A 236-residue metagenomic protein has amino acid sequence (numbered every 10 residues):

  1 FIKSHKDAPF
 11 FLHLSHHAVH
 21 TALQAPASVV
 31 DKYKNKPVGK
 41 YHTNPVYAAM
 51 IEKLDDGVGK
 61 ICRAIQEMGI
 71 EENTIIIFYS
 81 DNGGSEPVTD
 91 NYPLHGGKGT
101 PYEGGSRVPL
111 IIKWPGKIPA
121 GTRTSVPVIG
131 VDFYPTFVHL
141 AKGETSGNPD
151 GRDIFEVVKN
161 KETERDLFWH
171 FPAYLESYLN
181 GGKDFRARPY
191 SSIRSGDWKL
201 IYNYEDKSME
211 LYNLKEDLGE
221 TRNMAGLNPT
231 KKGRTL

Functional and structural regions predicted by a protein language model:
F1-V46, S85, N91-Y92, K215 (+2 more regions): Active-site His/acidic residue clusters
I2-K3, D55-C62, Q66, Y134-V138 (+3 more regions): Non-transmembrane alpha-helical segments in soluble domains of secreted/periplasmic/extracellular proteins
H5-L12, I70-I76, R107, T163-R165 (+1 more regions): Loop/turn elements at helix/coil->beta-strand transitions in domains of secreted/extracellular proteins
F10-S15, Y47, I51, V58 (+5 more regions): Beta-strand elements within well-structured catalytic alpha/beta cores of enzymes that handle phosphate/sulfate esters
H13-Q24, F78-G84, D150-R152, F171-Y174 (+1 more regions): Short, solvent-exposed turn/loop segments enriched in Gly/Ser/Thr/Pro and often Arg
A22-S28, R63-K117, I129: Histidine-centered active-site microenvironments of extracellular/periplasmic hydrolases and transferases
Y41, P45-A48, E52-D55, T124-V128 (+2 more regions): Soluble non-cytosolic domains of exported or imported proteins
G84-E103, I118-T122, V126, V131-L214: C-terminal cap/loop subdomain of S1 sulfatases and analogous C-terminal strand-loop tails that border
